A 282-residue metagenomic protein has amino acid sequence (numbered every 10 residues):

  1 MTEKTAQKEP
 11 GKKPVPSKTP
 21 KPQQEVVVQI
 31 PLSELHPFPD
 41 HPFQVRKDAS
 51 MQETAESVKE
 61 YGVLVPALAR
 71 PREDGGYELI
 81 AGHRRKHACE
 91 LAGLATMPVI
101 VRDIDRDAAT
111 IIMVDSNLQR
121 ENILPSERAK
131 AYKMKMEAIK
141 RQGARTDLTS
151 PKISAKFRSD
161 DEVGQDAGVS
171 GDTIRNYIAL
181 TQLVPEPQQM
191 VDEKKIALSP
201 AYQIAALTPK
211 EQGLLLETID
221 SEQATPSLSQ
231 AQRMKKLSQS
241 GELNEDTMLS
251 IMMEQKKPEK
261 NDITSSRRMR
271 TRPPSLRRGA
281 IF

Functional and structural regions predicted by a protein language model:
M1-R102, A108-N122: Short, charged/polar connector segments at secondary-structure boundaries
K21, R70-R72, D107-A108, R120 (+4 more regions): Noncatalytic linker/hinge segments flanking ATPase motor cores
F43-Q44, H87-Q182, D192, S199 (+1 more regions): Amphipathic, charge-rich alpha-helical segments that serve as recognition/docking helices
G171-F282: Amphipathic alpha-helical extensions and coiled-coil-like segments
